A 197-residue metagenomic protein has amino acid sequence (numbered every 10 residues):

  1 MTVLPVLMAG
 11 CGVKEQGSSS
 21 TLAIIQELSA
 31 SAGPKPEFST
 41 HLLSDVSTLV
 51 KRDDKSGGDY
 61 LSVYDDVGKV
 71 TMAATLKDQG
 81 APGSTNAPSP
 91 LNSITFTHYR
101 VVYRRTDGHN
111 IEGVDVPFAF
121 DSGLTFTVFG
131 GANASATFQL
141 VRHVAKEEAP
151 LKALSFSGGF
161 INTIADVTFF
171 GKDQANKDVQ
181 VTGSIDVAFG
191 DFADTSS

Functional and structural regions predicted by a protein language model:
M1-T2: Sec-dependent signal peptide recognition, specifically the positively charged N-region followed immediately by
L7-G10: C-terminal motif of bacterial Sec signal peptides marking the signal peptidase cleavage site
G12-S197: Non-catalytic macromolecular-recognition regions in eukaryotic signaling proteins
